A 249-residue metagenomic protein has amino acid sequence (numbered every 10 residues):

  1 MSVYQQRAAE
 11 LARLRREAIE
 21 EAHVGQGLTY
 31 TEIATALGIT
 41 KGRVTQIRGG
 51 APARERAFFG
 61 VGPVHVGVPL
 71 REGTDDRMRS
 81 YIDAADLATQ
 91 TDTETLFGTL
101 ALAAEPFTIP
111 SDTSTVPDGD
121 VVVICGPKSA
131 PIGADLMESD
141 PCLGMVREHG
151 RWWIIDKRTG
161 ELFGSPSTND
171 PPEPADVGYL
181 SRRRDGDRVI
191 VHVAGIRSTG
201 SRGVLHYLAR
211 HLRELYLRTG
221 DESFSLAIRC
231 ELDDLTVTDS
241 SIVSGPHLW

Functional and structural regions predicted by a protein language model:
M1-A18: Short, Lys/Arg-enriched anionic-surface-contact patches
Q5, A51-P52: Cysteine-dependent phosphatase catalytic core of the protein tyrosine phosphatase
L11, I19-L28: Short basic helix-loop element that most often maps to the first helix and adjoining turn of HTH DNA-binding modules
H23, L37, R48-G49: DNA major-groove recognition helix of helix-turn-helix
T29-T35, V44: Short alpha-helical "recognition helix" segments of helix-turn-helix
T31, P52-W249: Solvent-exposed alpha-helical segments and adjacent loops that form catalytic or protein-interaction surfaces
R43-T45, F58: Boundary/activation segment at the start of structured domains
